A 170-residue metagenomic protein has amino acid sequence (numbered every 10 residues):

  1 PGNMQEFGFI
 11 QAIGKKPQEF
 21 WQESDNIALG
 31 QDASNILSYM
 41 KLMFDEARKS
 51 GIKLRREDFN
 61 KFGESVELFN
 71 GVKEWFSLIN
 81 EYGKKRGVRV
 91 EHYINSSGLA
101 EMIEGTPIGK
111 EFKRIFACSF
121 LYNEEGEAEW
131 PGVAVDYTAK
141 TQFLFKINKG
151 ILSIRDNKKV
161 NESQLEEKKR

Functional and structural regions predicted by a protein language model:
P1-E129: Alpha-helical substrate-recognition element adjacent to the catalytic core
A117-K169: Conserved acidic, metal-coordinating active-site core of Asp-based, Mg2+-dependent phosphoryl-transfer enzymes
